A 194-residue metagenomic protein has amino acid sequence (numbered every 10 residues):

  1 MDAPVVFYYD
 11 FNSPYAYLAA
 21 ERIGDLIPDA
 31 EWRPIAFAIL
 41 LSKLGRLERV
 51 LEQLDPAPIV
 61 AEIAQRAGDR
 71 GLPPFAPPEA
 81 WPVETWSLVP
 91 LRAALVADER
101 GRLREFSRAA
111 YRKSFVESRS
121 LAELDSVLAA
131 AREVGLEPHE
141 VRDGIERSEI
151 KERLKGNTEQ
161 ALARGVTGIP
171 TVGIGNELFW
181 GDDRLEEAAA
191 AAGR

Functional and structural regions predicted by a protein language model:
M1, L40-S42, A57-V60, G71 (+2 more regions): Generic detector of short, locally flexible boundary/turn motifs and exposed helical patches
A3-D29, R112-R194: C-terminal cap of thioredoxin/glutaredoxin-like
Y15-E117: Structural alpha/beta surface segment adjacent to cysteine/selenocysteine redox centers across thiol/disulfide enzymes
